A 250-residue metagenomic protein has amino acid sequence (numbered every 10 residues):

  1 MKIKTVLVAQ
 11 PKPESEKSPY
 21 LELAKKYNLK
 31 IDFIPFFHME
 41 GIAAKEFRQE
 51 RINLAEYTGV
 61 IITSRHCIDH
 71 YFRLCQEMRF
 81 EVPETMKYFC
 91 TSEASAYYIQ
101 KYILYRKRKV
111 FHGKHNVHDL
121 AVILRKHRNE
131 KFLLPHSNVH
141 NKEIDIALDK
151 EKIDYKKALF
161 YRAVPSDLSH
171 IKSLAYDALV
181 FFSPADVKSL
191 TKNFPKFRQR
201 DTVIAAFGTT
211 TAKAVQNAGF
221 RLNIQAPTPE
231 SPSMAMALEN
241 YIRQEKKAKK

Functional and structural regions predicted by a protein language model:
M1-K250: Conserved beta-alpha
